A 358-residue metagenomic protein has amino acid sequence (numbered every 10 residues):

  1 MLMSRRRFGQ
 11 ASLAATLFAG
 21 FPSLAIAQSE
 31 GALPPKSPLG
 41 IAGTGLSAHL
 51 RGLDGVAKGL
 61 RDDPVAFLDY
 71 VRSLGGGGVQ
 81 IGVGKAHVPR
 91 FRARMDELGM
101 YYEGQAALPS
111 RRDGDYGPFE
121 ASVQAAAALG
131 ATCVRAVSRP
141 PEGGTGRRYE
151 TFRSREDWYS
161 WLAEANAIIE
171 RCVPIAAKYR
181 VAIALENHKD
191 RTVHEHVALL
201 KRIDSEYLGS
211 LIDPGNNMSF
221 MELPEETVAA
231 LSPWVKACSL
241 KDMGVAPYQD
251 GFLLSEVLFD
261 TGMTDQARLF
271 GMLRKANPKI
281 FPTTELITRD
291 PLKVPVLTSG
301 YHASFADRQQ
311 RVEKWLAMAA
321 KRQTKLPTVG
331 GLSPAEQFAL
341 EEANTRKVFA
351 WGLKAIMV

Functional and structural regions predicted by a protein language model:
L2, R6-A14, A27-G40, G45-A57 (+2 more regions): Histidine-acidic metal/acid-base catalytic patches
G20, E97-Y102, S110-G209: Active-site acidic/histidine proton-transfer and metal-coordination neighborhood in alpha/beta enzyme cores
G31-K36, L68-S73, A86-E103, P118-G130 (+4 more regions): Acidic (Asp/Glu)-rich catalytic clusters
G45-D62, A106-D115, R155-S160: Active-site mouth loops of central-metabolism enzymes
F67, F91, S122, W161 (+3 more regions): Alpha-helical packing segments of well-folded alpha/beta enzyme cores
G78-R90, L108-G117, G144, N187-H194 (+3 more regions): Acidic-and-aromatic substrate-binding clefts and catalytic sites of carbohydrate-active enzymes
L185, I212-D213, T284: Active-site flanking residues adjacent to catalytic metal/cofactor-binding acidic residues
